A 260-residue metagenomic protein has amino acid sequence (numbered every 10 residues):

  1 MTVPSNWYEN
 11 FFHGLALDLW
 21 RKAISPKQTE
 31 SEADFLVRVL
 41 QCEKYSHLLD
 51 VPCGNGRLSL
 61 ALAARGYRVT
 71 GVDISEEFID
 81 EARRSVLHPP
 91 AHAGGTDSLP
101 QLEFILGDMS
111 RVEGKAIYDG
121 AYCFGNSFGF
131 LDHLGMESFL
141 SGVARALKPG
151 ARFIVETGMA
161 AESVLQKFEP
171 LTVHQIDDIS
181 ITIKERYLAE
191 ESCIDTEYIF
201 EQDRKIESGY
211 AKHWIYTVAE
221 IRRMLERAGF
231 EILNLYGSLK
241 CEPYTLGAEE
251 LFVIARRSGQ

Functional and structural regions predicted by a protein language model:
M1-S46: Conserved class I S-adenosyl-L-methionine
P52-G56: Class I SAM-dependent methyltransferase "Motif I" SAM/SAH-binding loop
R57-L87, L99-R111: Class I SAM-dependent methyltransferase SAM/SAH-binding core
V112-G120: A short acidic, Gly/Pro-enriched loop at the edge of an enzyme's catalytic core that lines a small-molecule cofactor
D119-G135: A short SAM/SAH-binding and catalytic strip from SAM-dependent methyltransferases
L134, I154-M224: SAM-dependent methyltransferase
E137-P149: A short glycine-rich, Lys/Arg-flanked "PGG" loop and its adjoining helix->strand segment in the class I
V218-Q260: C-terminal lobe and adjacent flexible extensions of AdoMet/dcAdoMet transferase-like proteins
